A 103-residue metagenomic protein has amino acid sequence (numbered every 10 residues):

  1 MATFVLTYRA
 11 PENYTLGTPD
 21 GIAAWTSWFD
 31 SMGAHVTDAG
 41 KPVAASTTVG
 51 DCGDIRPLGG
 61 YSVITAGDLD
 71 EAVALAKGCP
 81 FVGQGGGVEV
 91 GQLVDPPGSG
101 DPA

Functional and structural regions predicted by a protein language model:
M1-A103: Conserved, structured core segments of small domains
